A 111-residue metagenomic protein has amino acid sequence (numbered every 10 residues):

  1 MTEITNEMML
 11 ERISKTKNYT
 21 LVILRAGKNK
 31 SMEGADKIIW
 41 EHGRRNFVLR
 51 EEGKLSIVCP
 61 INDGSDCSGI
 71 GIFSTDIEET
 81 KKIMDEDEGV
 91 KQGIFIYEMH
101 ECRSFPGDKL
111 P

Functional and structural regions predicted by a protein language model:
M1-P111: Conserved, structured core segments of small domains
